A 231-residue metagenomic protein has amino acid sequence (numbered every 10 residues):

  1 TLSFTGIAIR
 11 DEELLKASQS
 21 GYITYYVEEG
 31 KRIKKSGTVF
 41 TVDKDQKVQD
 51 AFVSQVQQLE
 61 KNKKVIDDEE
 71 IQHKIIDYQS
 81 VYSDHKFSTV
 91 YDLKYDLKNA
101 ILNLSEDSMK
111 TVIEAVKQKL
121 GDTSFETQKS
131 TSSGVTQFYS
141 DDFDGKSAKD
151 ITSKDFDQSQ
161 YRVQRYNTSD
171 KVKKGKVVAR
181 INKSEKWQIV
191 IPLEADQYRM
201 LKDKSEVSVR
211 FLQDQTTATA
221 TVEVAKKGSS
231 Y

Functional and structural regions predicted by a protein language model:
L2-Y231: Periplasmic scaffold and linker elements that assemble and bridge Gram-negative envelope complexes
